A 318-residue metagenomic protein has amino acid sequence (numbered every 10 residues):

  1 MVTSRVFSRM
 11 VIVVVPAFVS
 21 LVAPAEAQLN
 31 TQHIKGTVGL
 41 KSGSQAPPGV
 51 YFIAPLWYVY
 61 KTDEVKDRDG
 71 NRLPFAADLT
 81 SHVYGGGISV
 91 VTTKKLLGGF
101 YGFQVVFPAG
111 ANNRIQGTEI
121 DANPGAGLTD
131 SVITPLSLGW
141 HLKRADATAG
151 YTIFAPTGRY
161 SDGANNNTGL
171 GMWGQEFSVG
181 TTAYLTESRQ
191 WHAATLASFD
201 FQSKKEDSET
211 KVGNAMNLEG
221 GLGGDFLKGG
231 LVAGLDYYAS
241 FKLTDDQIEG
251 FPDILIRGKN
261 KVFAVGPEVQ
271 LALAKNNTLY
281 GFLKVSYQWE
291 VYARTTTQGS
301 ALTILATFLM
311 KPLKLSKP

Functional and structural regions predicted by a protein language model:
L21-A27: Sec/Tat signal peptide C-region and signal peptidase I cleavage site
L29, S42-G49, T92-G102, W140-A147 (+5 more regions): Short loop/turn motifs that connect adjacent beta-strands in outer-membrane beta-barrel proteins
L29-T31, V59-V83, T118-P124: Surface-exposed strand-loop-strand hairpins of Gram-negative outer-membrane beta-barrel proteins
G39-L40, G70-A76, G117-N123, S161-T168 (+3 more regions): Extracellular loop and loop/strand-boundary signature of outer-membrane beta-barrel proteins
S42, G86-T92, I133-W140, Y151 (+7 more regions): Residues on the lipid-exposed face of transmembrane beta-strands in outer-membrane beta-barrel proteins
A54-V59, F103-A111, A149-A155, T195-F201 (+4 more regions): Transmembrane beta-barrel strands of outer-membrane/channel proteins
K66, R72, D207-P318: Outer membrane beta-barrel transmembrane domains
D78-G86, A122-V132, G169-Q175, T210-L218 (+3 more regions): Residues that define the transmembrane beta-barrel architecture of outer-membrane proteins
